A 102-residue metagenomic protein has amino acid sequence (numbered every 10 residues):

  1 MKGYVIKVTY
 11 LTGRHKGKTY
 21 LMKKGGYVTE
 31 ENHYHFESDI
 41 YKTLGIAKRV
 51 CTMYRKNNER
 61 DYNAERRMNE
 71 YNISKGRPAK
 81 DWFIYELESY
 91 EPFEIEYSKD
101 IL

Functional and structural regions predicted by a protein language model:
M1-E37, A64: Short aromatic-glycine-(Arg/Gly/Cys) micro-motifs in beta-strand/loop hairpins
K48-L102: Short, mixed-charge low-complexity intrinsically disordered segments
